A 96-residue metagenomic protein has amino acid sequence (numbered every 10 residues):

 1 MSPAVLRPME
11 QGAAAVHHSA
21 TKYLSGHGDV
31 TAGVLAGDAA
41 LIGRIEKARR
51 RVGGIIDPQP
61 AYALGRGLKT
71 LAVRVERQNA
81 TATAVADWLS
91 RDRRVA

Functional and structural regions predicted by a protein language model:
M1-R94: Conserved PLP-enzyme active-site core in the AAT-like
